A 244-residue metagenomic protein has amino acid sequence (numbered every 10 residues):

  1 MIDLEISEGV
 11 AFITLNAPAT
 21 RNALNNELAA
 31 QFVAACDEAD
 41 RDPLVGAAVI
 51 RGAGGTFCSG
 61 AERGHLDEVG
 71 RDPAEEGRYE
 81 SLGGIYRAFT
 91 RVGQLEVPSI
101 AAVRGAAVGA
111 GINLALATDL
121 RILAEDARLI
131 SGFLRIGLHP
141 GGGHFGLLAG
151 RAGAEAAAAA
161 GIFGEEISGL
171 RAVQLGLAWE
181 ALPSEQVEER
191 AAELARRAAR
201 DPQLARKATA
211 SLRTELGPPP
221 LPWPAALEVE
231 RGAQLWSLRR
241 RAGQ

Functional and structural regions predicted by a protein language model:
M1-A53: Conserved CoA-thioester-binding segment of acyl-CoA-metabolizing enzymes
M1-E8, G164-L170, E185, E189 (+1 more regions): C-terminal alpha-helix plus adjacent terminal tail
I13, A17, Q31-F32, I50 (+5 more regions): Terminal peptide-recognition signature
L28-F32, S81-G84, E230: Hydrophobic alpha-helical membrane-association signature
A35, A39, V92-L95, A198 (+1 more regions): Hydrophobic helix-cap positions at the C-terminus of alpha-helices in RecA-like/P-loop ATPase nucleotide-binding cores
L44, G52-A88, A107, P222: Glycine- (often His-adjacent) and acidic-residue-rich active-site loop that binds/positions the CoA thioester
R63, I85, F145, A154 (+2 more regions): A general structural signal for well-ordered alpha-helical segments in protein cores
T90-Q203: Crotonase-fold acyl-CoA enzyme core
